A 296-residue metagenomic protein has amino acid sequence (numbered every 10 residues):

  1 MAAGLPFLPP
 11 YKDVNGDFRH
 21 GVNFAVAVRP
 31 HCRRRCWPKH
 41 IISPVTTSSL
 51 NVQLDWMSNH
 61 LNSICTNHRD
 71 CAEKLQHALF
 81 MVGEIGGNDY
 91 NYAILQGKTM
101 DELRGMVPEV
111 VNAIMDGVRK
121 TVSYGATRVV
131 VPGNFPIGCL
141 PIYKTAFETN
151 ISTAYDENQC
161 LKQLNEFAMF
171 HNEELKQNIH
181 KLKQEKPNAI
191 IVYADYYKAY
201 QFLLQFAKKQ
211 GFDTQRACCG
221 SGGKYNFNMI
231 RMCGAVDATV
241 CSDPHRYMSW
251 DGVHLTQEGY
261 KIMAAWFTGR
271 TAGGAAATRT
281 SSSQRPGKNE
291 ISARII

Functional and structural regions predicted by a protein language model:
M1-K12, N23, K74, T268 (+1 more regions): N-terminal secretory targeting modules
M1-P108, N112, D116: Conserved SGNH/GDSL esterase-like catalytic core that processes O-acyl groups on lipids and polysaccharides
A2, D116-R128, F167-I191: A structural motif corresponding to the C-terminal end of an alpha-helix and its immediate exit/capping segment
V26-V28, E84-G87, G125-A126, G133-G138 (+1 more regions): Residues that form ligand- and interface-recognition hot spots within folded domains
I85-M106, N134-N158: Active-site His/acidic residue clusters
P108, N112, T121, I151-S152: Non-catalytic structural scaffold of enzyme domains
P136-K162, E166-M169, K181-Q184, N188-V253 (+1 more regions): Mobile gating loops/cap/lid regions near enzyme active sites that modulate substrate access
T256: Short, conserved phosphate/pyrophosphate- and ester-handling motifs at nucleotide-, phospho-/glycolipid
